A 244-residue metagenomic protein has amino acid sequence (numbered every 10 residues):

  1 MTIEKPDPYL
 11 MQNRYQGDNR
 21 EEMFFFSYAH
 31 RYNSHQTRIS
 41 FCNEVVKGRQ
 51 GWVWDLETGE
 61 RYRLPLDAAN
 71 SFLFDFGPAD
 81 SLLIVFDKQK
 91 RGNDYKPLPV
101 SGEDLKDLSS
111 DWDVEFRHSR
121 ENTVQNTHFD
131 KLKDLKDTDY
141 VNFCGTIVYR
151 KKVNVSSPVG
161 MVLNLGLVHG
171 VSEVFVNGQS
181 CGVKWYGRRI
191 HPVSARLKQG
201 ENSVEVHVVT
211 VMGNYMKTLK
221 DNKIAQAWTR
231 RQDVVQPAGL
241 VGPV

Functional and structural regions predicted by a protein language model:
M1-T146, N154-S156, C181, S194: Carbohydrate-binding surfaces of carbohydrate-active enzymes
F76, V174-V176, L197-K198: Short, well-ordered loop/turn sites that connect or cap secondary structure elements
S81-L82, K198-T218: Short, well-structured beta-strand segments enriched in hydrophobic/aromatic residues within extracellular or lumenal
I84, S110, Y149-K151, L163 (+2 more regions): Hydrophobic residues positioned within well-ordered beta-strands of beta-sheet architectures
Q89-S110, V209-V244: Glycine/proline-rich low-complexity spacer/linker segments in large multi-domain proteins
G145-I147, W185, G200: Residue-level preference for beta-strand/loop junctions
V153-V155, V159-N177, K184-W185, V204-V208: Aromatic-lined ligand-binding clefts that engage carbohydrates, nucleic acids, or primary amines
C181-H191: Aromatic-rich membrane-interfacial microdomains
